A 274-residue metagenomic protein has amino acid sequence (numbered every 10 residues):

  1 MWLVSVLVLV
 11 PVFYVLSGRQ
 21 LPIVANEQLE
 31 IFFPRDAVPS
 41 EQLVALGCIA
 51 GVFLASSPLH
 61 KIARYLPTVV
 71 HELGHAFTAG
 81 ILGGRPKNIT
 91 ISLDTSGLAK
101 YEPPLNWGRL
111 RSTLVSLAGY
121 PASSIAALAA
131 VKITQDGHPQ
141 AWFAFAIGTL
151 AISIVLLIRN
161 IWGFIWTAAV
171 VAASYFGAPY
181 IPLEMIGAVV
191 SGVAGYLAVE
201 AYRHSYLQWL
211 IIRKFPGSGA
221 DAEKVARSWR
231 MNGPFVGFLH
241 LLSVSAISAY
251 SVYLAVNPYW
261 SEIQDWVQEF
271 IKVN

Functional and structural regions predicted by a protein language model:
M1-E27, R35-L46, L98-Y259, V267-N274: Metalloprotease/metallohydrolase-associated module, dominated by Zn2+-dependent proteases
V8-V10, D36-A76, Y253: N-terminal signal-anchor transmembrane alpha helix
L54-S112: Small-residue-rich helix-interface/hinge motifs
Q264: Binuclear metal-ion centers of metallo-dependent hydrolases, dominated by the metallo-beta-lactamase
